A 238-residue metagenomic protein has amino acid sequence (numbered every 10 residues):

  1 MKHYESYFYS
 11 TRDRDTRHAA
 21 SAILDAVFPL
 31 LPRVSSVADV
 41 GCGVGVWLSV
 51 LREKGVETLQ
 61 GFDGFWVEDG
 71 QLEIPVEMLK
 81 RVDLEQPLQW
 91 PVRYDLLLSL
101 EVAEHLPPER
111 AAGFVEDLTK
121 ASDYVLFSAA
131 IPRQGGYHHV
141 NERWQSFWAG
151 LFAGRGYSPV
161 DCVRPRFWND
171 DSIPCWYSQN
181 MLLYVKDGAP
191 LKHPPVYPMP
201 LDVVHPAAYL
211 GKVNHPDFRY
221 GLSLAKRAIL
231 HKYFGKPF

Functional and structural regions predicted by a protein language model:
M1-L98, E109-A121, G135, H139-L151 (+1 more regions): Conserved N-terminal segment of class I S-adenosyl-L-methionine
V102: Hydrophobic adenine-recognition pocket in adenosine-nucleotide-binding enzymes
H105-L106: A short His-aromatic
S122-P132: Conserved beta-strand signature within the Rossmann-like core of class I S-adenosyl-L-methionine
